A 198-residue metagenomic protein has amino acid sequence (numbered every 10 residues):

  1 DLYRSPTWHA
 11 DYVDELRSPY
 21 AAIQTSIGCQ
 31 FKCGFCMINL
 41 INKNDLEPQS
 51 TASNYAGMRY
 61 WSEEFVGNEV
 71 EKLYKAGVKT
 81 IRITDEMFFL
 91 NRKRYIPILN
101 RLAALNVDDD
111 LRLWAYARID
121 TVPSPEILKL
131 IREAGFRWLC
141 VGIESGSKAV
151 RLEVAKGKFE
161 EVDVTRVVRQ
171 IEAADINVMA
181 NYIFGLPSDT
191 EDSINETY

Functional and structural regions predicted by a protein language model:
L2-M179: Radical SAM [4Fe-4S] cluster-binding motif and immediate context
F89-N91, L186-D189: Short, small-residue-enriched loops and turns at beta-alpha junctions that line or gate enzyme active sites
T121, G185-L186: Short, catalytically relevant binding-site loops at active-site mouths
E126-L128, S188-Y198: Catalytic cores of alpha/beta
I176-I183, Y198: Conserved beta-strand->loop/alpha-helix structural units within folded catalytic cores of enzymes with alpha/beta
